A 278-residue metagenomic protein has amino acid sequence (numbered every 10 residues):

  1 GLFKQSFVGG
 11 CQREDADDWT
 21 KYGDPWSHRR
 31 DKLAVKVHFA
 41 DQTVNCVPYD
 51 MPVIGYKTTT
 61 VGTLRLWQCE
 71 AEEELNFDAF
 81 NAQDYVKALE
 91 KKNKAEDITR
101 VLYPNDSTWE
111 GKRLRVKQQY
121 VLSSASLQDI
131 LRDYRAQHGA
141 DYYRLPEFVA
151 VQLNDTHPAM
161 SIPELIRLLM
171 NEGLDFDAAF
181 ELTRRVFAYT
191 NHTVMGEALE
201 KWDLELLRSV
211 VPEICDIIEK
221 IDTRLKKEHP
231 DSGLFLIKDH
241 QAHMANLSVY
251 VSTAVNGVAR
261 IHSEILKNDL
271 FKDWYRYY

Functional and structural regions predicted by a protein language model:
G1-Y278: A conserved ligand/cofactor-binding region detector
